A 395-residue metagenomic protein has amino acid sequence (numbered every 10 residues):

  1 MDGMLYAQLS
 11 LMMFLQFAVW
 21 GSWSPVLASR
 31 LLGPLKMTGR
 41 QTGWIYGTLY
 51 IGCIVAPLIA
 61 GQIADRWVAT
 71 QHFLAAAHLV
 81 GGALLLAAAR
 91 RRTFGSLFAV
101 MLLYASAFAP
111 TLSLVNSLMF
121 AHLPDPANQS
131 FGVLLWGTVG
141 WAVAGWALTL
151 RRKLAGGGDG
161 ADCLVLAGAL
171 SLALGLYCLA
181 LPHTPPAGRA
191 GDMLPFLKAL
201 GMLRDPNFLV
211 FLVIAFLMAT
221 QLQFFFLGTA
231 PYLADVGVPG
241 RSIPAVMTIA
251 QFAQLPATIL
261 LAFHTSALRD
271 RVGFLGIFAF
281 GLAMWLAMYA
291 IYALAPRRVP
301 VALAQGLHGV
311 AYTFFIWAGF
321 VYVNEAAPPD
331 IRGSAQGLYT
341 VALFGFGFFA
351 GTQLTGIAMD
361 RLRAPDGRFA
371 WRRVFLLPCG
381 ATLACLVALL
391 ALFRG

Functional and structural regions predicted by a protein language model:
M1-G3, L181-V213: Juxtamembrane intracellular "pre-TM" segments in multi-pass secondary transporters
M1-Y50, N207-A215, A219-V246, I316: Helix-loop boundary and gating motifs at the non-cytosolic
F14, G81-L84, F94-S113, L118 (+3 more regions): Hydrophobic core of transmembrane alpha-helices in multi-pass small-molecule transporters, especially MFS/SLC-type
L27, A109-P124, F314-P328: Intracellular juxtamembrane helix-capping segments at the cytosolic ends of symmetry-related transmembrane helices
V55-A69, R152-K153, A257-G273, M359-D360: Helix-to-loop junctions at the C-terminal end of transmembrane segments in multipass secondary transporters
H72-L86, G276-I291: Structural signature of the two symmetry-related core transmembrane helices
L148-T149, L166-A187, A388-F393: C-terminal membrane-cytosol helix-exit motif in multi-pass small-molecule transporters
L150-L170, I357-T382: A membrane-interface helix-boundary motif in multi-pass transporters
